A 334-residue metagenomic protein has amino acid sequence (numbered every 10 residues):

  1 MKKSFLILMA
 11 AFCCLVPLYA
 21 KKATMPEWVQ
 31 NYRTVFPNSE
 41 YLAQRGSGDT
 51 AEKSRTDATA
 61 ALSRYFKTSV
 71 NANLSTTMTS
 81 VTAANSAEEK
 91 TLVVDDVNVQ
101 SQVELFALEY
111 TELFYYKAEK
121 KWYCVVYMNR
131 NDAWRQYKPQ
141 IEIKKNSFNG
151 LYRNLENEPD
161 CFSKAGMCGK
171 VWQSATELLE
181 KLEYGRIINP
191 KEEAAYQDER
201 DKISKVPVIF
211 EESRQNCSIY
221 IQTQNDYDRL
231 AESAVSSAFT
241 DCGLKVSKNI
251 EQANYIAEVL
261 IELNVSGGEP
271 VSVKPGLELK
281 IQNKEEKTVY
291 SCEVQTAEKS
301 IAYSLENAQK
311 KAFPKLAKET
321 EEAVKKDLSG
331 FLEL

Functional and structural regions predicted by a protein language model:
M1-S4: Positively charged n-region of N-terminal signal peptides that target proteins for export
I7-L15: Bacterial N-terminal signal peptides
Y19-L334: Domain-level marker for long, solvent-exposed, non-transmembrane regions
